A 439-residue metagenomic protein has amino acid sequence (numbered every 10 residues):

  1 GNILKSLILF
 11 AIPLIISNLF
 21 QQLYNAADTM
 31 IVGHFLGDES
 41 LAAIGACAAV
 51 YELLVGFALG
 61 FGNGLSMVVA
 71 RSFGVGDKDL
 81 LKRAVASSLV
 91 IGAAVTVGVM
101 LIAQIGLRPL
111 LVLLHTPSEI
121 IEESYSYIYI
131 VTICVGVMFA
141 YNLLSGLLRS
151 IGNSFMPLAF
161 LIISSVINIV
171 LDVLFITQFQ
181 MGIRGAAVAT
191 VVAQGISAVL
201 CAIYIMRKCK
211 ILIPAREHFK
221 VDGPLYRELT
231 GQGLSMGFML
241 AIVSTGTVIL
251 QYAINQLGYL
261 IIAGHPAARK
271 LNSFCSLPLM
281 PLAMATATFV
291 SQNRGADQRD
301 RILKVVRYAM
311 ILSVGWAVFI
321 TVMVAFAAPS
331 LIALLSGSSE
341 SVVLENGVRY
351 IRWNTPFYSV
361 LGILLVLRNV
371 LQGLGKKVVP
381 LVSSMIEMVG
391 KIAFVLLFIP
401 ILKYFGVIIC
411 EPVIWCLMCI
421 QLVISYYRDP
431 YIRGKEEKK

Functional and structural regions predicted by a protein language model:
G1-A11, V69-G136, Q178-L234, V290-F357 (+1 more regions): Short alpha-helical transmembrane segments in multi-pass integral membrane proteins
N2-L36, A49-G64, V68, A93-M100 (+4 more regions): N-terminal transmembrane alpha-helices
I8, I12, L23-Y24, F61 (+11 more regions): Residue-level signal for transmembrane alpha-helical positions in Major Facilitator Superfamily
L9-D28, I130, Y141, S164 (+4 more regions): Transmembrane helical elements of multi-pass membrane transporters/channels
L14, N18, M30, M67 (+17 more regions): Transmembrane alpha-helix boundary and packing residues in multipass membrane permease domains and related
L19, L23-A42, L111-S118, L174-M181 (+5 more regions): Helix-terminus/linker motif at the lipid-water interface of multi-pass membrane proteins
L41-L101, M138-P157, G264-A328, L361-G375 (+1 more regions): Small-residue-rich hydrophobic transmembrane alpha-helices
G62, I130-R149, P157-S165, A186-C201 (+4 more regions): Short runs within selected transmembrane alpha-helices of multi-pass transporters and secretion channels
